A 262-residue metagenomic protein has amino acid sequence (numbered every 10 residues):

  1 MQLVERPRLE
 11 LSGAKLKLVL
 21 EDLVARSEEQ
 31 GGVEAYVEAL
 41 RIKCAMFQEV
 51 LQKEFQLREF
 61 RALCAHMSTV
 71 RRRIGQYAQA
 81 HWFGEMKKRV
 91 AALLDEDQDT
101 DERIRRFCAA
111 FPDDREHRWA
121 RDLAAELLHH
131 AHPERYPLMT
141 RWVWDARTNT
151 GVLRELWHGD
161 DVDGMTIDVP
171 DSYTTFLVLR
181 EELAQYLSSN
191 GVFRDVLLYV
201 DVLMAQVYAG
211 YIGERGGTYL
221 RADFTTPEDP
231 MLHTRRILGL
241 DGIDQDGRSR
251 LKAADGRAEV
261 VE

Functional and structural regions predicted by a protein language model:
M1-E116, E134-W144, T148-E262: An N-terminal alpha-helical hairpin/helix-loop-helix interaction module that forms a charged, gly/pro-flexible surface
A110-H130: Helix-hairpin-helix
